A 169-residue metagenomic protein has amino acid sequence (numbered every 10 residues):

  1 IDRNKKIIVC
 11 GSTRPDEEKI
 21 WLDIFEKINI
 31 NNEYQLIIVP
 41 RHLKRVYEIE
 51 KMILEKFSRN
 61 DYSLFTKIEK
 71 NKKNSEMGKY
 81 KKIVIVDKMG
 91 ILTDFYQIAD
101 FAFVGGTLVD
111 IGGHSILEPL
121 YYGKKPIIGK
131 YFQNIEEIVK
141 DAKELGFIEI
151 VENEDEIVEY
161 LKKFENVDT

Functional and structural regions predicted by a protein language model:
I1-T169: Nucleotide-activated sugar donor-binding and catalytic core shared by glycosyltransferases and related lipid-linked
